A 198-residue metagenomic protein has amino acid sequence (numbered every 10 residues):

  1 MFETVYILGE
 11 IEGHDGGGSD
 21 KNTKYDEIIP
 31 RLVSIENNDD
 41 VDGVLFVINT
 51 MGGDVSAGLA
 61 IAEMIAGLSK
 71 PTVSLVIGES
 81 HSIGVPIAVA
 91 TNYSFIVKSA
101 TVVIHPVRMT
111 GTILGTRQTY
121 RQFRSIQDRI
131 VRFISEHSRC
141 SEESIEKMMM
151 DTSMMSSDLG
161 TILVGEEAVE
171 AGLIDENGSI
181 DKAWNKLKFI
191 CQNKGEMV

Functional and structural regions predicted by a protein language model:
M1-V85, V89-V198: N-terminal organellar transit peptides
